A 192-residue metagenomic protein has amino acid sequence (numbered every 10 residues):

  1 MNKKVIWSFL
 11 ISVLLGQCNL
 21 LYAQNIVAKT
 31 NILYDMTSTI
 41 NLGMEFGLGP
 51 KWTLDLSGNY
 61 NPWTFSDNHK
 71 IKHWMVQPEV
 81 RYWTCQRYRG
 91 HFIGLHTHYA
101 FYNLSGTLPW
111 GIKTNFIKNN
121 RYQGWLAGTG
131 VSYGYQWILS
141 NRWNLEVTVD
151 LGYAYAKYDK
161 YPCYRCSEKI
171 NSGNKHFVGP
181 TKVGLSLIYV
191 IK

Functional and structural regions predicted by a protein language model:
M1-I26, L187, I191: Bacterial Sec-dependent N-terminal signal peptides
N19, L48-P50, R81-Q86, F101 (+2 more regions): Outer-membrane beta-barrel proteins
A28-G43, N61, F65-K72, R87: Solvent-exposed loop/turn segments connecting transmembrane beta-strands in outer-membrane beta-barrel proteins
A28-T30, M44, L56-G58, P78 (+4 more regions): Membrane-embedded beta-strand positions of outer-membrane beta-barrel proteins
I32-M36, G58-T64, Y82, T97-N103 (+2 more regions): Transmembrane beta-strands of outer-membrane beta-barrel pores
K51-L54, Y88, R142-L145: Repeated loop/turn-to-beta-strand initiation elements of outer-membrane beta-barrel proteins
Y60-H73, F101-W125, K157-H176: Flexible, solvent-exposed loop segments that connect beta-strands
F177-K192: Outer-membrane beta-barrel "beta-signal"
